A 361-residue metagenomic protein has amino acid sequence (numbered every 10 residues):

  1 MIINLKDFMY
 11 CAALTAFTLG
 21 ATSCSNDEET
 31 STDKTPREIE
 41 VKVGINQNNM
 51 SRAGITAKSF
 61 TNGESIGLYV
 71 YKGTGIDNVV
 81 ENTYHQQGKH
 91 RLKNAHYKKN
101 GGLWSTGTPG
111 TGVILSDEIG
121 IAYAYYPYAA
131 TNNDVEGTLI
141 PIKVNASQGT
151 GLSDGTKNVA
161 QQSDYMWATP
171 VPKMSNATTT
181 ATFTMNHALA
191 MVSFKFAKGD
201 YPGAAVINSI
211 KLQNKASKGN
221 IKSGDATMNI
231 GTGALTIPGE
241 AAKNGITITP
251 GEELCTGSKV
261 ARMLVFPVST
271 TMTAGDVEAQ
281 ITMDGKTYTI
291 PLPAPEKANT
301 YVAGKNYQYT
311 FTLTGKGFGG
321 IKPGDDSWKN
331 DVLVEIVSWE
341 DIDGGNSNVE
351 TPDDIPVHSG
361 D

Functional and structural regions predicted by a protein language model:
M1-A12: Bacterial N-terminal signal peptides that target proteins for export
G20-S23: C-terminal motif of bacterial Sec signal peptides marking the signal peptidase cleavage site
E28-V206, K211-Q213, I248-K259, V302 (+2 more regions): Short, low-hydrophobicity acidic/polar segments
N82, N208, G219, K286-I290: Short beta-strand segments
F194, I248-N299: Extended serine/threonine-enriched, polar tracts that run as long, contiguous segments within proteins
K215-M228: Short aromatic-acidic-glycine turn motif
G231-I248: Conserved small-residue
G285-D361: Hydrophilic extracytoplasmic domains
